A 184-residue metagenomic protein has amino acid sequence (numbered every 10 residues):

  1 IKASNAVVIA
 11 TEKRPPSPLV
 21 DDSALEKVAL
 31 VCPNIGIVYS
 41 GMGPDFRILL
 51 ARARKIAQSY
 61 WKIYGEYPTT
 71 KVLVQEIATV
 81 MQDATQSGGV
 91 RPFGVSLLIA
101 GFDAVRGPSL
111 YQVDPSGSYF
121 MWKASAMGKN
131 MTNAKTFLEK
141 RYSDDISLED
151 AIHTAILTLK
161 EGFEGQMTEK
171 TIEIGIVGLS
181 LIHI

Functional and structural regions predicted by a protein language model:
I1-I182: Long, low-complexity N-terminal extensions
